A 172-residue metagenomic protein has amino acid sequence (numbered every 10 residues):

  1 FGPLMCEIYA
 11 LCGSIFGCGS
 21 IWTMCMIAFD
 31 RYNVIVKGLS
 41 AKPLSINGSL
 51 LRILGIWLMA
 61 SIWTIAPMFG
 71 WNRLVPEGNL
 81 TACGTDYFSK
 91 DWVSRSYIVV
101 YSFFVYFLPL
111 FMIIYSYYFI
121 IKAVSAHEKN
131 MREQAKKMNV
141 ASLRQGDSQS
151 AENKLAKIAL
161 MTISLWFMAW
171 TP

Functional and structural regions predicted by a protein language model:
F1-A10, S14, K37, G48-S49 (+1 more regions): Loop architecture of class A 7-transmembrane GPCRs
F16-M26, F111-Y115, F119, A159: Residue-level signal for the membrane-embedded core of alpha-helical transmembrane segments, especially mid-helix
G17-L54: Class A GPCR helix-loop hinge within the 7TM core
M24, I53-W57, S102, L110 (+3 more regions): Residues within membrane-spanning alpha-helices of integral membrane proteins, especially the hydrophobic core/packing
A41-I46, Y87-W92, Q145-K154: Helix-boundary and loop/linker segments of multi-pass membrane transporters
R52, K122-W170: Intracellular effector-coupling site of seven-transmembrane GPCRs, centered on the ICL3-to-TM6 transition
I62-F69, F107, F111-I114, K157-P172: Hydrophobic alpha-helical segments of membrane proteins
